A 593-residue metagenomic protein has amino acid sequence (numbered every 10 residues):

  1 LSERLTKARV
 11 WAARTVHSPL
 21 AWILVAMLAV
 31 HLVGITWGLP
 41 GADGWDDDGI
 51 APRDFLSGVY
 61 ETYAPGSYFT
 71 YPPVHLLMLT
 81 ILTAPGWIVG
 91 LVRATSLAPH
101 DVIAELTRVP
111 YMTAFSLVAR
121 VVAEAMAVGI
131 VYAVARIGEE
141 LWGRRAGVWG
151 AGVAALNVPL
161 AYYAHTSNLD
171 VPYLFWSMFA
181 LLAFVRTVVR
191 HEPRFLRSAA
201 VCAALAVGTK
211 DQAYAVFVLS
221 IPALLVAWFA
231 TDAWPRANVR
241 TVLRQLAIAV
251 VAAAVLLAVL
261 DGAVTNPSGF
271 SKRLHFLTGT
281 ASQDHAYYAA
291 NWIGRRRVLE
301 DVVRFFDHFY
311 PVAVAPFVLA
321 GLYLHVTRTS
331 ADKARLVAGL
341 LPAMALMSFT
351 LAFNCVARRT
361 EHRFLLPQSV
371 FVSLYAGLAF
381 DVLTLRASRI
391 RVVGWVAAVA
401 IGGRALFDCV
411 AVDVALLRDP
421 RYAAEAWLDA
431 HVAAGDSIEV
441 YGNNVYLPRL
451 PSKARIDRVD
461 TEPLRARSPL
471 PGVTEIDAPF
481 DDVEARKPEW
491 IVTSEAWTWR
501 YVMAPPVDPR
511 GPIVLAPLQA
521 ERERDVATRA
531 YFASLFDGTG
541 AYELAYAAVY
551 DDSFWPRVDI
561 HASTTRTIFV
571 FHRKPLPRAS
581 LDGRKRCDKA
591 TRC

Functional and structural regions predicted by a protein language model:
H17-D46, I50, E61-A64, G152-L156 (+3 more regions): Transmembrane signal-anchor helices characteristic of membrane glycosylation enzymes that use polyprenol
A21, V201, V250-V251, V255 (+3 more regions): Signature aromatic-anchored transmembrane alpha helix within multi-pass, membrane-resident enzymes that catalyze glycan
L24-V30, G150-A155, Y162, L182 (+2 more regions): Short helix- or helix-capping micro-motifs that position conserved polar/aromatic residues at function-defining sites
V25, V109, T113, L117 (+4 more regions): Transmembrane-helix motifs of polytopic, lipid-linked glycan transferases
L32, T36, H75-L76, G262 (+3 more regions): Catalytic lumenal/periplasmic loop and adjoining terminal transmembrane helix of membrane glycan-assembly enzymes
L77, I221-R335, M347-F349, N354-R358 (+5 more regions): Transmembrane-lumen/periplasm boundary regions of multi-pass, lipid-linked membrane glycan transferases
E139-L141, R145, A180-L196, A206 (+3 more regions): Membrane-interface transmembrane helices that cradle and orient dolichyl/undecaprenyl
Y163-A164, D170-Y173, A215, P311-V318 (+3 more regions): Hydrophobic/aromatic-rich transmembrane helices and adjacent perimembrane loops
